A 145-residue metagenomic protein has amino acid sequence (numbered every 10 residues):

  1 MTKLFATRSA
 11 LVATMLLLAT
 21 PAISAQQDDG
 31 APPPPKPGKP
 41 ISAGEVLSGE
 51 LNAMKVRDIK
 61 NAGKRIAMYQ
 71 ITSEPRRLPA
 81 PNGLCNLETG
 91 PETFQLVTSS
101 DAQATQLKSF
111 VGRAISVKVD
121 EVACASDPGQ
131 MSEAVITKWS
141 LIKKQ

Functional and structural regions predicted by a protein language model:
M1-V12: Bacterial N-terminal signal peptides that target proteins for export
A10-P21: Bacterial N-terminal signal peptides
D28-A43: Short boundary/loop segments of OB/S1/cold-shock single-stranded nucleic-acid-binding domains
I41-R77: Structural detector for short beta-strands of small beta-barrel domains
S48-N52, G112-D120: OB-fold and OB-like beta-barrel modules that bind single-stranded nucleic acids
I71, V122-Q145: OB-fold/S1-family single-stranded nucleic acid-binding modules
N82-Q106: Beta-strand/loop nucleic-acid-binding surfaces
D101-V117: Short nucleic-acid-contacting surface segments enriched for D/E, G, S/T with interspersed K/R
